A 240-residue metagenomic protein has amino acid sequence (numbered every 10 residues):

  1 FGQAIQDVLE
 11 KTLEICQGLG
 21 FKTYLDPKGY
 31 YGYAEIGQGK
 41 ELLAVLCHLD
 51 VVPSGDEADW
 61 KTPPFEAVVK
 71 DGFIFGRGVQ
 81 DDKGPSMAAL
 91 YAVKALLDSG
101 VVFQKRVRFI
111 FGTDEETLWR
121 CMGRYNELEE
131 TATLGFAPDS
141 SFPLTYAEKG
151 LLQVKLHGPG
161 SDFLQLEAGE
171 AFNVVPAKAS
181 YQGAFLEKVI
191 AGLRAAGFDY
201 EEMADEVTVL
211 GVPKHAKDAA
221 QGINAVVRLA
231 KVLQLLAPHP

Functional and structural regions predicted by a protein language model:
F1-G55: N-terminal helical capping/dimerization or prosegment-like subdomains of hydrolases acting on amide or phosphate bonds
G18, L42-F111, T117, E129: Active-site metal-coordination/substrate-binding segment of hydrolases, especially metallo-dependent peptidases
L25-P27, V69, E202-A204: Generic beta-strand structural signal
G32, F73-I74, D205-V207: Hydrophobic residues embedded in beta-strands of well-ordered beta-sheets
E116, M122-P240: Midchain, well-structured core segments that form catalytic/ion-binding scaffolds
